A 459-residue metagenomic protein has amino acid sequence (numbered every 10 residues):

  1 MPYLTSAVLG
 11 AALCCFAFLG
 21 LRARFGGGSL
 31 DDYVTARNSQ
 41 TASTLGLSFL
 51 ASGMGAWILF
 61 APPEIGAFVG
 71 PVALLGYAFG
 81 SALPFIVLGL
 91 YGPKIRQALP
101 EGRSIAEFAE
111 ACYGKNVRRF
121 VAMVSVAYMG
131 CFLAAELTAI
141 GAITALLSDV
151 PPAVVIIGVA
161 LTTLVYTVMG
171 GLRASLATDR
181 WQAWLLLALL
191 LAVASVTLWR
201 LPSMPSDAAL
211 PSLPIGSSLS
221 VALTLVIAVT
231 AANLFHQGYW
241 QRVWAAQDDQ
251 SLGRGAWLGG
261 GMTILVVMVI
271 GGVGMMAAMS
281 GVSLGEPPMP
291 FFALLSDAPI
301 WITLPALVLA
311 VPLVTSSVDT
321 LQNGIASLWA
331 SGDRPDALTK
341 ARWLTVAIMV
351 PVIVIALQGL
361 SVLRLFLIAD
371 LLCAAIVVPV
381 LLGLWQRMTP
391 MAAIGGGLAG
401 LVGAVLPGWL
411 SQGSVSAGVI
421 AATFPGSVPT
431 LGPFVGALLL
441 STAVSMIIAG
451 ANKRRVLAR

Functional and structural regions predicted by a protein language model:
M1-R459: Membrane-embedded helix-loop-helix hairpins and adjacent transmembrane boundary segments in multi-pass transporters
